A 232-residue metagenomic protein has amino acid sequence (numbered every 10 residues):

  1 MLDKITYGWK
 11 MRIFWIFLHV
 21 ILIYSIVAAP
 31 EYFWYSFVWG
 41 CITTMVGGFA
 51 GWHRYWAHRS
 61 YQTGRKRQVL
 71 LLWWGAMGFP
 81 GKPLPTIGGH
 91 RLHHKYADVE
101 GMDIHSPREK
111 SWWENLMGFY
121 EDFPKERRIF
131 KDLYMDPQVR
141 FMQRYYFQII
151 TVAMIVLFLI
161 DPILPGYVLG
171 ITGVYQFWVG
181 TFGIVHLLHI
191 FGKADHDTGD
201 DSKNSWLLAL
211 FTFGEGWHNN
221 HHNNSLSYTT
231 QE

Functional and structural regions predicted by a protein language model:
M1-G183, L187-L188, W217, S227-E232: Non-catalytic, topology-defining segments of multipass membrane proteins
D132-P137, F191-W217, H221-N224: Active-site-proximal inter-transmembrane loops
